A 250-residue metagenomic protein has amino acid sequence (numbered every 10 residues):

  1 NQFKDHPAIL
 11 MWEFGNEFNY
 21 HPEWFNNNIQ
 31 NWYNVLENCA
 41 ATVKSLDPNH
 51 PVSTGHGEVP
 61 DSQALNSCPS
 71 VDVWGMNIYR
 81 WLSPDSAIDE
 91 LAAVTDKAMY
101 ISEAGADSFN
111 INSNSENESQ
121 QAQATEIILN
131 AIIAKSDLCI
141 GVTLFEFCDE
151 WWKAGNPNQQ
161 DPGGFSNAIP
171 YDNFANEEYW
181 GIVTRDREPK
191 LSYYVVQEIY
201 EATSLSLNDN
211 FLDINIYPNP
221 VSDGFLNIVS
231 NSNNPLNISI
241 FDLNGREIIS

Functional and structural regions predicted by a protein language model:
Q2-N27, I140-G141: Active-site groove signature of glycoside hydrolases
W12, V43, V142, V196: Conserved, mostly hydrophobic/aromatic
E13-N16, H56-V59, T143-W151: Short, solvent-exposed turn/loop segments enriched in Gly/Ser/Thr/Pro and often Arg
F14-G15, G75, I101, Y217: Generic enzyme active-site microenvironment
P22-A134: Extracellular glycoside hydrolase catalytic/binding regions
F145-S206: Aromatic-rich peripheral "rim/lid" segments of glycoside hydrolase catalytic domains that contact and position glycan
D209-S250: C-terminal outer-membrane/trafficking sorting elements
